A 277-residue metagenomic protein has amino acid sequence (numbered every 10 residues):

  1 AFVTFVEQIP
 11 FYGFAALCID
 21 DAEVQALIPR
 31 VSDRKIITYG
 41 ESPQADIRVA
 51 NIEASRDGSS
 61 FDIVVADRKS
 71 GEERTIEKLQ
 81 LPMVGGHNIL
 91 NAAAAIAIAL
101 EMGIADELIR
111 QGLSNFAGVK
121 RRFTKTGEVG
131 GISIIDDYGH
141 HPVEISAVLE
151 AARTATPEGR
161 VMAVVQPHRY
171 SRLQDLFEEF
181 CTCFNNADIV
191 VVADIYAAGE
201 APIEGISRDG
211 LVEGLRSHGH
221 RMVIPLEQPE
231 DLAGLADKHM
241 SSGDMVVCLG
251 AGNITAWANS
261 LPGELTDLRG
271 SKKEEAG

Functional and structural regions predicted by a protein language model:
A1-I134, V212-E213: Acidic, Mg2+-coordinating active-site environments of NTP-dependent enzymes
G13, D188, D244: Glycine-centered, small-residue-biased loops immediately flanking beta-strands in adenine/cofactor-binding cores
L17, T38, A163-V165, V192 (+1 more regions): Structural beta-sheet core signal
Q25-I28, R48, L173-Q174, A201-P202 (+2 more regions): Short glycine-/acidic-enriched loop or helix-start segments at secondary-structure transitions that form or flank
V119, V143, A151-G219, P225-P229: Active-site beta-alpha connecting loops in nucleotide-dependent enzymes
V192, E264-G277: Short, flexible loop segments at boundaries between secondary-structure elements
D231-E264: A glycine-rich beta-strand to alpha-helix segment that forms a phosphate/ribose-binding loop at ligand/cofactor sites
